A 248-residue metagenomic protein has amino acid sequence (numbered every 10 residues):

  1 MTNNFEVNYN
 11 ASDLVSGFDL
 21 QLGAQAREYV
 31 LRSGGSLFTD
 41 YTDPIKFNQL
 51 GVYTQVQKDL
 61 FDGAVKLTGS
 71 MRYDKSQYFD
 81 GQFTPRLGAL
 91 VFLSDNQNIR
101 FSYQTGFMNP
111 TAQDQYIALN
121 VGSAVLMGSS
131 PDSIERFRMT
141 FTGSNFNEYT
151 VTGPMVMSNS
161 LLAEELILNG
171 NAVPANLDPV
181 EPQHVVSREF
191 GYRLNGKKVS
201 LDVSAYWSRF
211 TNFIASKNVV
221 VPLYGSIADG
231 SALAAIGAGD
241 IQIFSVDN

Functional and structural regions predicted by a protein language model:
M1-E28, D202: Outer-membrane beta-barrel domain signature, strongest for Gram-negative TonB-dependent receptors and also present
T2-N8, I45, N169, P174-Q183 (+2 more regions): Outer membrane beta-barrel strand-and-loop segments of large Gram-negative receptors, especially TonB-dependent
F5-A11, V52-K58, L87-L93, F190-G196 (+1 more regions): Residues on the lipid-exposed face of transmembrane beta-strands in outer-membrane beta-barrel proteins
V15-L20, G63-L67, N96-I99, K198-L201: Repeated loop/turn-to-beta-strand initiation elements of outer-membrane beta-barrel proteins
Q21-R27, P44-L90: Surface-exposed extracellular loop regions of Gram-negative outer-membrane beta-barrel proteins
A26-R32, M71-Q77, T105-N109, Y116-A118 (+2 more regions): Transmembrane beta-strands of outer-membrane beta-barrel pores
R32-D40, F79-P85, Q113-I117, A205 (+1 more regions): Outer-membrane beta-barrel translocator domains and adjoining extracellular loop/strand segments of Gram-negative
N96-V186, F213: Outer-membrane beta-barrel translocator/channel fold
